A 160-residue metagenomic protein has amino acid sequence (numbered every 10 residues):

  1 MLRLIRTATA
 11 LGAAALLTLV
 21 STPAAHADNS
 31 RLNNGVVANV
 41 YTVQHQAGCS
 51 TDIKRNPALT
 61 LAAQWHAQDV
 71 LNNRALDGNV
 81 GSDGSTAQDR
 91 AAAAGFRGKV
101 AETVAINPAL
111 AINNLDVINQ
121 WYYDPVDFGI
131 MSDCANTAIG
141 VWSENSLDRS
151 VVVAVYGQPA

Functional and structural regions predicted by a protein language model:
M1-A27: Secretory targeting and sorting signals
I5, P57, V80, V100 (+2 more regions): Solvent-exposed, flexible loop/coil residues
L11, A25, V43, L61 (+1 more regions): Mature exported/compartmentalized surface modules and terminal targeting/interaction regions
T18-T22, H45, A67, G95-R97: A short alpha-helix capping/helix-coil boundary motif
D28-R90, I139: Short, well-ordered surface patches within globular domains
T86-A160: A well-ordered secondary-structure block
